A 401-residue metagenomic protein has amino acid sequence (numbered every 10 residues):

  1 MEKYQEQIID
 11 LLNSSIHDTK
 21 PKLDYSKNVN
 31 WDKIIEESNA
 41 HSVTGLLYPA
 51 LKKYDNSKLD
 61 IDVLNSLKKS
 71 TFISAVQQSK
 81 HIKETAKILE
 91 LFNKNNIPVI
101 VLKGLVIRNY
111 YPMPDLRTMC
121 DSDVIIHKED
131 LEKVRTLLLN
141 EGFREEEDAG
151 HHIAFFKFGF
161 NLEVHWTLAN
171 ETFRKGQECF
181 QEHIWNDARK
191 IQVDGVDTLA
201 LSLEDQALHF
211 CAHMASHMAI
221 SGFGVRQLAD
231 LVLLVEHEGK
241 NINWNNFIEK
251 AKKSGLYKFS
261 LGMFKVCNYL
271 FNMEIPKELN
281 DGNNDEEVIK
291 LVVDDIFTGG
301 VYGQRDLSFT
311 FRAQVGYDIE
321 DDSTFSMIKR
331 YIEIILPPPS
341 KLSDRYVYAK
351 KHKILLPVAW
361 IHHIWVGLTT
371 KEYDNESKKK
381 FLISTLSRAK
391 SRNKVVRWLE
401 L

Functional and structural regions predicted by a protein language model:
M1-C120, I126-L401: Conserved NTP-donor binding/palm subdomain of two-metal-ion nucleotidyltransferases/polymerases, i.e., the charged
